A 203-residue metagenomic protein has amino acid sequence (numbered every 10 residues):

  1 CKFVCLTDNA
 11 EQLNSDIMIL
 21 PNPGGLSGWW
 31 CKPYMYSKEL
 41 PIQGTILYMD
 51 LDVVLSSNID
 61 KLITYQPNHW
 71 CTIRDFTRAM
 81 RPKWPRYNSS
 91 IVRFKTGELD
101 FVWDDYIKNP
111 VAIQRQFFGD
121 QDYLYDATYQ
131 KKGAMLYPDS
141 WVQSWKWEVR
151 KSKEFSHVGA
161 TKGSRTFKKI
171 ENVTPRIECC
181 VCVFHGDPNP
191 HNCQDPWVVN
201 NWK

Functional and structural regions predicted by a protein language model:
C1, Q43, P67-N68, I177-C179: Short, high-confidence coil segments that cap the C-terminus of an alpha-helix and link into the following beta-strand
K2, M18, G133-L136: Conserved beta-strand segments of alpha/beta enzyme cores
K2-V4, L47: A structural signal for isolated positions on well-ordered beta-strands in alpha/beta enzyme cores
V4-L13, L55-I59, S140-V142, G186-P188: Short, polar loop motifs at secondary-structure junctions
E11-S15, I19-P21, G25, W30-P85 (+1 more regions): GT-A fold catalytic core of metal-dependent nucleotide-sugar glycosyltransferases, centered on the diacidic
T96-K203: Catalytic core and acceptor-binding pocket of nucleotide-sugar-dependent glycosyltransferases
